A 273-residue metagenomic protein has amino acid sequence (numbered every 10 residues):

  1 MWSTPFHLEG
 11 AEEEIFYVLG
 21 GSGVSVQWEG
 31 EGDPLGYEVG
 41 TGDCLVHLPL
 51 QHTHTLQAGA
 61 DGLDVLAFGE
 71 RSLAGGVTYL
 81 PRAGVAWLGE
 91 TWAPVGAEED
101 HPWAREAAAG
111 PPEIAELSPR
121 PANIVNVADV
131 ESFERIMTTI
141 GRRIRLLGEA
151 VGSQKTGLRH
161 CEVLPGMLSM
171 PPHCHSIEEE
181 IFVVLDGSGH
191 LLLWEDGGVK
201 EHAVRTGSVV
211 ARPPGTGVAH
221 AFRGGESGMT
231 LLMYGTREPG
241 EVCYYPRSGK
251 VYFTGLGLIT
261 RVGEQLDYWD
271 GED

Functional and structural regions predicted by a protein language model:
M1-G10, I140-I144, R159-H175, G217: Conserved short histidine dyad/triad with adjacent acidic residue
W2, S25-Q27, Y37, V46 (+4 more regions): Ligand-binding pocket scaffold of soluble enzyme catalytic domains
T4-E9, Q27, Y37-E38, Q57-A58 (+5 more regions): Short histidine-centered beta-strand/loop micro-motifs that create catalytic or ligand/metal-coordination sites
H7, E13-V18, G36-Y37, H160 (+3 more regions): His/acidic/aromatic-lined binding-pocket segments of jelly-roll/cupin-type domains and related regulatory beta-sandwich
A11-V24, W28-G30, I177-H190, W194-E195: Glycine- and acidic-residue-biased ligand/ion/polar-headgroup-sensing regions
E29-P49, E195-P214: Short acidic-glycine-tyrosine-enriched beta hairpin
P49-G75, P214-G240: Ligand-binding loop in jelly-roll beta-barrel domains
V77-G157, P165, Y245-D273: A short, N-terminal "cap"/entry segment at the start of jelly-roll beta-barrel domains of the cupin/DSBH fold
